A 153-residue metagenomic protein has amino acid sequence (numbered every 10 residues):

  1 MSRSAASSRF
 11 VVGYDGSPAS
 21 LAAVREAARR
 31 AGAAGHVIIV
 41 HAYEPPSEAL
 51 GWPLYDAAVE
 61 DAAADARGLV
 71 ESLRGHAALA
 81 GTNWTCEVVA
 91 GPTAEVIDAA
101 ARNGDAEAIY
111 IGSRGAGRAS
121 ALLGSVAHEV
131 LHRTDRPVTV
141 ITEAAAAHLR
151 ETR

Functional and structural regions predicted by a protein language model:
M1-A5, G75-I109, A146-R153: Structural beta-alpha unit
S2-P53: Small/aliphatic-rich secondary-structure junction motif
G32-A33, A78-L79, D135: Short conserved AdoMet
I38-V40, T85-V89, T139-I141: General small-molecule cofactor/ligand-binding pocket signal
H41-G68, A147-R153: Acidic, proline/glycine-rich short linear motifs
H41-Y43, G112-R114, T142-E143: Short secondary-structure boundary segments
A108-H132, A147-E151: Glycine-rich, Arg-bearing micro-motifs that act as flexible, cationic patches
R136-H148: Short, flexible loop segments at boundaries between secondary-structure elements
